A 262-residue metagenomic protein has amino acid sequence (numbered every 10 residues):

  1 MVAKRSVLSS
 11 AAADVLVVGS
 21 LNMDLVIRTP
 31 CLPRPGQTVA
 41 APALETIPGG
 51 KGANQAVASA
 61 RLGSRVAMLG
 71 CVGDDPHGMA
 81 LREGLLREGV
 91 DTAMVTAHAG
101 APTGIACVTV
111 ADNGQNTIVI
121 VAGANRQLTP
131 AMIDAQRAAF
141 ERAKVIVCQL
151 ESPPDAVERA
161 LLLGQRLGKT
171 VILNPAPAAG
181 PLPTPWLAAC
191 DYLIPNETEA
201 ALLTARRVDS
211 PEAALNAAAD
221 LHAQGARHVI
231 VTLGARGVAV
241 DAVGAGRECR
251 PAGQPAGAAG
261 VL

Functional and structural regions predicted by a protein language model:
M1-C71, P76-V90, R250, P255-A258: Glycine-rich phosphate/adenosyl-contacting loop at the front of the ribokinase-like
V2-A13, G180, P211-L262: Conserved phosphate-binding/catalytic region of the ribokinase-like
S10, F140-E141, W186-L187: A short, aliphatic-rich alpha-helical micro-motif
V18, V110, A239-V243: Short beta-strand-to-turn element immediately C-terminal to the catalytic PLP-Schiff-base lysine in fold type I
P35-V39, T46, R61-K144, L162: Conserved N-terminal subdomain of the carbohydrate kinase-like
G89, R126-A131, I172-A178, A252: Short gly/ser/thr-rich secondary-structure transition/capping motifs
I133, V145-N216, A235-V238: Conserved beta-alpha-beta core of the PfkB/ribokinase-like small-molecule kinase fold
